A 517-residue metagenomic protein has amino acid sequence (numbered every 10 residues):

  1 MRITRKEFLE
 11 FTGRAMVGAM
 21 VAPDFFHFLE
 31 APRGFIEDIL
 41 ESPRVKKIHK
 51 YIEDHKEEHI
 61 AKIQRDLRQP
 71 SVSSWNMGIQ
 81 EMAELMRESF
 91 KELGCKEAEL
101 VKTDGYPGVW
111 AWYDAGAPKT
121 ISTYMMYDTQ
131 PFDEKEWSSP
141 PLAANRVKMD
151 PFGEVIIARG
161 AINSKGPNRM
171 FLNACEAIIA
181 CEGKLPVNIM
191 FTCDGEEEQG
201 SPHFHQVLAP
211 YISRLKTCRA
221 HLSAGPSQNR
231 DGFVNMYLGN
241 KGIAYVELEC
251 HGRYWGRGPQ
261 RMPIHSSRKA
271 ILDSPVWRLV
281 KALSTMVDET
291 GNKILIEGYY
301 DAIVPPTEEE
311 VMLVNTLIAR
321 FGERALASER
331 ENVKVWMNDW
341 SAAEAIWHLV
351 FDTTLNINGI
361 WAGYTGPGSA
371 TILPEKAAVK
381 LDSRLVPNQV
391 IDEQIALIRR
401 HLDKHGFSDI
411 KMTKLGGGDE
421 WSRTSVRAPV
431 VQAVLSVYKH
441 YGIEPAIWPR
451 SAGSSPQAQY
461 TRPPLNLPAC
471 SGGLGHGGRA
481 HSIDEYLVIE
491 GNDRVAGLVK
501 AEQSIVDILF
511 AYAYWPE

Functional and structural regions predicted by a protein language model:
E7-E30: N-terminal export signals
I39-A161, A180-V187, L381: Acidic/His- and Gly-rich active-site-bordering loop/insert found across diverse amide/peptide-bond hydrolases
P151, E249-H251, W255-P259, L279 (+4 more regions): Zn-dependent metallopeptidase/amidohydrolase metal-coordination segment
V155, G160-G239, P516-E517: Acidic/histidine-rich catalytic neighborhood of metal-dependent amide-processing enzymes
H205, R214-Q389: Midchain, well-structured core segments that form catalytic/ion-binding scaffolds
I296-E308, G417-G418, R450-Q459: A glycine-rich phosphate-binding loop feature that marks nucleotide/adenosyl-phosphate handling sites
S383-V386, K411-R427, R450-A452, P456: A short beta-alpha structural unit
Q394-H401: Short amphipathic alpha-helices in soluble, non-transmembrane regions that often serve as interface/regulatory elements
